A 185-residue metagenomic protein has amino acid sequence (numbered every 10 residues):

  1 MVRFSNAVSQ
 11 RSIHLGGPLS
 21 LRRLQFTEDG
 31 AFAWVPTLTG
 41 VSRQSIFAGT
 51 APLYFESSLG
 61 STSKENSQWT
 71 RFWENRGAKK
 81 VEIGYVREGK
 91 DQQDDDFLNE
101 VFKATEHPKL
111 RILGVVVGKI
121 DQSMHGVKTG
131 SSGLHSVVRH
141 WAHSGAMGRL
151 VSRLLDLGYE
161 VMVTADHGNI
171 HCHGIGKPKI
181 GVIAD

Functional and structural regions predicted by a protein language model:
M1-D185: Feature captures the catalytic ectodomains and active-site-proximal regions of enzymes that hydrolyze or transfer
